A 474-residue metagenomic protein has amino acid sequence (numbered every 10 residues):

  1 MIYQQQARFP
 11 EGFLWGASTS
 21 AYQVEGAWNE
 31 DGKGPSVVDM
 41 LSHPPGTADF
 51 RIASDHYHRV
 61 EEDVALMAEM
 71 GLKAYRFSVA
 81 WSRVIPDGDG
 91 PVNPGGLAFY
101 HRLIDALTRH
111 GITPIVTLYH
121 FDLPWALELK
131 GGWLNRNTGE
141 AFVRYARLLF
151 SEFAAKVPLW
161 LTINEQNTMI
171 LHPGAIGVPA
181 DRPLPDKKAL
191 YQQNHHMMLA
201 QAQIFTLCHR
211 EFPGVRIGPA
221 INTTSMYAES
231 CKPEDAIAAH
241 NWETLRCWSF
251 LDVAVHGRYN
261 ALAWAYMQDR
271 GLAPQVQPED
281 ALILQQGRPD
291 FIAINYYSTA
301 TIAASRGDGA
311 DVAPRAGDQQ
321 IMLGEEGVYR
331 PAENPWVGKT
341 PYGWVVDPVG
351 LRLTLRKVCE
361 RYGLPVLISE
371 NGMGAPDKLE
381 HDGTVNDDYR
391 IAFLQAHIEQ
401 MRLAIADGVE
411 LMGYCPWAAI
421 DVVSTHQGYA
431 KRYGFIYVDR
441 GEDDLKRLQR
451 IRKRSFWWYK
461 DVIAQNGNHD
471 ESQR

Functional and structural regions predicted by a protein language model:
M1-P44, A68, D87-G88, L97-R474: Active-site region of glycoside hydrolase catalytic domains
P45-R59, W133-R136: Active-site mouth loops of central-metabolism enzymes
D55, R59-A80, G287-F291: Catalytic domains of carbohydrate-active enzymes, especially glycoside hydrolases
V79-V92: Glycine-rich, proline-tolerant flexible connector loops at the mouths of alpha/beta enzymes
